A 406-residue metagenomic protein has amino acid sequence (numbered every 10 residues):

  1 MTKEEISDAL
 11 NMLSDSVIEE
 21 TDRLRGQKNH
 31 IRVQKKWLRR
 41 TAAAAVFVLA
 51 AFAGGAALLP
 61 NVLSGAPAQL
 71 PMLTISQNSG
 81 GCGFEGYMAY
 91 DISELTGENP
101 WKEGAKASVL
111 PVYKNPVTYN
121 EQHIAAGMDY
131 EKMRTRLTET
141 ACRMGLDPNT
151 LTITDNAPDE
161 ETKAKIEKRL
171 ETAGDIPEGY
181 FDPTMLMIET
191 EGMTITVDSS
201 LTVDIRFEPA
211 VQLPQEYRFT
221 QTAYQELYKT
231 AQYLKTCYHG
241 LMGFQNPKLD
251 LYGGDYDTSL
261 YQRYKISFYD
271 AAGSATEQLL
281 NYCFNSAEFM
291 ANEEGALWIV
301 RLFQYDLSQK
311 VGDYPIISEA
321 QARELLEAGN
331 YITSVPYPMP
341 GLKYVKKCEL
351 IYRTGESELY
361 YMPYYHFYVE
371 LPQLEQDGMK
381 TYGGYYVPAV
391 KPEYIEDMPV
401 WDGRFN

Functional and structural regions predicted by a protein language model:
M1-V33: Disordered, charged N-terminal biogenesis/targeting segments of membrane/secreted proteins
S14, S318, Y386-A389: Helix N-cap / beta->alpha transition motif
D22-W37, I153-T162: Short secondary-structure junction/hinge motifs that connect adjacent elements
I31-L58: Internal signal-anchor transmembrane helix that establishes type II topology
P60-L280, F284, D306: Preferential activation on post-signal-peptide N-terminal prodomains/segments of secreted or lumenal proteins
T194-V211, E277-F303, Q373-N406: A short, surface-exposed beta-strand/turn
P214, E226-Y365, V369-Q376: Segments that shape or occlude catalytic/ligand-binding pockets
